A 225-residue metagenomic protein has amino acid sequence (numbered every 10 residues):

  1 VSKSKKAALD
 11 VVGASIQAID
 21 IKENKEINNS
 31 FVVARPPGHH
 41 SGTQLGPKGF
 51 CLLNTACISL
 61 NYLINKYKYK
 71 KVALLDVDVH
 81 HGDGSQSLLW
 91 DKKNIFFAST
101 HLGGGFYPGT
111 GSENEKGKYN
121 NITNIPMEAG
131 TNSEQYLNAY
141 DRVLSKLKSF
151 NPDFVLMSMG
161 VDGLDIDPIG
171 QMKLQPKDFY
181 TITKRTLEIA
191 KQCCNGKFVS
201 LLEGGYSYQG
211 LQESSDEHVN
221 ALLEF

Functional and structural regions predicted by a protein language model:
V1-I21, E26-N28: Active-site-proximal segments of metallohydrolase catalytic domains
V11, L52-T55, I182, S207 (+1 more regions): Catalytic-loop motifs flanking and including active-site residues across diverse enzymes
I16, D20, N29-Q192, V219-L223: Conserved alpha-helical scaffold segments that buttress catalytic/binding sites
L164-D167, K197, S207-L211: Short active-site-adjacent structural elements
S200: Rossmann-like dinucleotide/flavin-binding elements
Y206-F225: C-terminal active-site-proximal or functional interface alpha/beta core segments in diverse enzymes
